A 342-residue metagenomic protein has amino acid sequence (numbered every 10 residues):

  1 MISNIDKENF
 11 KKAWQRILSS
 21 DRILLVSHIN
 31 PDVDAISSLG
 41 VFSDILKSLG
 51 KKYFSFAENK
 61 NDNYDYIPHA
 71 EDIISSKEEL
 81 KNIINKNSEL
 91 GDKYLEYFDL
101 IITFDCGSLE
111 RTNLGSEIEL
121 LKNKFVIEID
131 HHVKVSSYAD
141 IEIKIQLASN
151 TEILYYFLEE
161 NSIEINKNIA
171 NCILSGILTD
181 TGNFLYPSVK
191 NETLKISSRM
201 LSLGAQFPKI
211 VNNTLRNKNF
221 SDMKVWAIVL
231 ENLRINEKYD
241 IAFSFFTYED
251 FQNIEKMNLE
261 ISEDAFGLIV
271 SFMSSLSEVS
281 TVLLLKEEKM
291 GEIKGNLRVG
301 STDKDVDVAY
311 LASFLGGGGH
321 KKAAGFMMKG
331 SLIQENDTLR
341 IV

Functional and structural regions predicted by a protein language model:
M1-K11, E117-V126, Q146-L154: An acidic intrinsically disordered interaction segment
I2-I29, A35-I84, E89-F98, G182-F314 (+1 more regions): Hydrophobic helix-and-loop "lid/oligomerization" segment in the mid-to-C-terminal part of catalytic domains
I5-K12, G107-L109, L158-E160: Short, motif-level signal for alpha-helix interfacial/capping segments enriched in acidic residues and aromatics/proline
V26, N30, T103, E128-I129 (+1 more regions): Generic enzyme active-site microenvironment
A70-S75, L121, I143-L147: Short, hinge-like loop/turn segments at secondary-structure boundaries
S76-D140: Active-site cofactor/cluster-binding pocket
K93-L95, I118-L121, V135-S136, I165-K167 (+3 more regions): Solvent-exposed alpha-helices and their adjacent loops that cap or buttress functional pockets in soluble metabolic
I129-I196: Short alpha-helices
